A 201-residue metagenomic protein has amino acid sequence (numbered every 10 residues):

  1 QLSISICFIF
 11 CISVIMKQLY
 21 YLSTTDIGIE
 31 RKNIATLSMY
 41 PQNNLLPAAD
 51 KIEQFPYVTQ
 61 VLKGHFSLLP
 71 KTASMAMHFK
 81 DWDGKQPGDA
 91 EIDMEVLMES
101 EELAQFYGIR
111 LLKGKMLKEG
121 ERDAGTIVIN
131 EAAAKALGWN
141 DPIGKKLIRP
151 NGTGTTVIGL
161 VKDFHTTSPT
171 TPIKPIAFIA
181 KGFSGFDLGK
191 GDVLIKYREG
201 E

Functional and structural regions predicted by a protein language model:
I4-C7, N44, A134, G200: Glycine-/small-residue-rich active-site loops that bind phosphorylated ligands and cofactors
I4-K32: Alpha-helical transmembrane segments
I12, L45, P169-T170: Alpha-helix N-cap/helix-start motif
T25-L46: Membrane-interface junction motifs in transport/secretion proteins
D50-E201: Mid-to-C-terminal secondary-structure elements that act as membrane-proximal/extracytoplasmic interface segments
